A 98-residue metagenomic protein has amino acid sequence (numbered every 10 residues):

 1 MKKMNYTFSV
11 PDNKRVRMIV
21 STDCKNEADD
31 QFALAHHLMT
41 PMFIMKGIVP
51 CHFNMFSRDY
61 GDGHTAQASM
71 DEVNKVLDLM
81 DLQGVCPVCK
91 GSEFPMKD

Functional and structural regions predicted by a protein language model:
M1-D98: N-terminal acidic, glycine/proline-rich low-complexity segments
